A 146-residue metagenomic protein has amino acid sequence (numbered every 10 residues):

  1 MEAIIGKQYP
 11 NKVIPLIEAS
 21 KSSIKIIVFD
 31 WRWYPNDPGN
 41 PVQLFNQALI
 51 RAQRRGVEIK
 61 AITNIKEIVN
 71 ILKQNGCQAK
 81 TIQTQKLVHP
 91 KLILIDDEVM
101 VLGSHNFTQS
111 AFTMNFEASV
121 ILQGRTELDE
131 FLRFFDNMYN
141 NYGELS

Functional and structural regions predicted by a protein language model:
M1-G6, N36-P38, C77-I82: Short, flexible loop segments at the rims of nucleotide/cofactor-binding pockets, characterized by
Q8-K12, L87: Alpha-helical scaffolding within the catalytic cores of extracellular/periplasmic polymer-degrading hydrolases
V13-C77: Primarily the HKD phosphodiesterase
S23, E98-V99: Structural motif
D30-W33, K66-V69, K86-L87, V99 (+2 more regions): Solvent-exposed loop/turn segments at secondary-structure junctions within structured extracellular/periplasmic domains
I62-N64, I82, I95, L102-G103 (+1 more regions): Generic beta-sheet signal
L72-L87, K91, D96: Structural recognition of alpha->loop->beta junctions
V99-S146: Signature of lipid phosphatidyltransferase scaffolds
